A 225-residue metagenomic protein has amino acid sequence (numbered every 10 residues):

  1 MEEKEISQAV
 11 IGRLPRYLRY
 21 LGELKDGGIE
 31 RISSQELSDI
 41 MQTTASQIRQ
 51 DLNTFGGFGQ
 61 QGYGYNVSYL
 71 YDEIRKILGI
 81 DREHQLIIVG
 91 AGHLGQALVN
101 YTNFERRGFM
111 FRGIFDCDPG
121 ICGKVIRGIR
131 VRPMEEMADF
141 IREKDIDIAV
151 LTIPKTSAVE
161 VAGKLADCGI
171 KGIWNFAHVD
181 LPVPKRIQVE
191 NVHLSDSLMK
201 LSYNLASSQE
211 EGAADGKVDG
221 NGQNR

Functional and structural regions predicted by a protein language model:
M1-E30: Extreme N-terminal segment that seeds HTH/winged-HTH DNA-binding domains in transcriptional regulators
G22-K25, R127-G220, N224: Phosphate-bearing ligand-interacting subdomains that bind or position ATP/ADP/UDP/GDP/NAD(P) or nucleotide-linked
R31, Q35, I40-E83: HTH-adjacent hinge/linker in prokaryotic transcriptional regulators
A91: Glycine-rich Rossmann-fold phosphate-binding loop(s) that bind the pyrophosphate of adenine dinucleotide cofactors
L94: Hydrophobic/small residue at the entry helix of a nucleotide-binding pocket
E105-I129: NAD(P)-binding Rossmann-fold cofactor-contacting core
